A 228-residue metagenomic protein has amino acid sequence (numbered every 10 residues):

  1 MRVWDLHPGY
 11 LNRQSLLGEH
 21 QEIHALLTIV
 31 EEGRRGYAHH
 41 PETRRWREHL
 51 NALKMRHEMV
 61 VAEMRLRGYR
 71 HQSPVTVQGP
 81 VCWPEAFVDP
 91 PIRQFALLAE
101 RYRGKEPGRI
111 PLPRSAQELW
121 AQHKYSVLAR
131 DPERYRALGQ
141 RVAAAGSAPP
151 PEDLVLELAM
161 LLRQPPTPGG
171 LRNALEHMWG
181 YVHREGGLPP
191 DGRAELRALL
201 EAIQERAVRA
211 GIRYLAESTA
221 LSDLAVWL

Functional and structural regions predicted by a protein language model:
M1-W4: Short, charge-rich amphipathic alpha-helices with coiled-coil/heptad character
H7-L17: Short, charge/polar-rich alpha-helical segments
P8-G9, E22, R47-L228: Sequence termini and other peripheral, non-core segments
L16, I23-V30, V60: Non-transmembrane amphipathic alpha-helical segments
L26-M55: N-terminal interaction modules that seed assembly of large macromolecular complexes
